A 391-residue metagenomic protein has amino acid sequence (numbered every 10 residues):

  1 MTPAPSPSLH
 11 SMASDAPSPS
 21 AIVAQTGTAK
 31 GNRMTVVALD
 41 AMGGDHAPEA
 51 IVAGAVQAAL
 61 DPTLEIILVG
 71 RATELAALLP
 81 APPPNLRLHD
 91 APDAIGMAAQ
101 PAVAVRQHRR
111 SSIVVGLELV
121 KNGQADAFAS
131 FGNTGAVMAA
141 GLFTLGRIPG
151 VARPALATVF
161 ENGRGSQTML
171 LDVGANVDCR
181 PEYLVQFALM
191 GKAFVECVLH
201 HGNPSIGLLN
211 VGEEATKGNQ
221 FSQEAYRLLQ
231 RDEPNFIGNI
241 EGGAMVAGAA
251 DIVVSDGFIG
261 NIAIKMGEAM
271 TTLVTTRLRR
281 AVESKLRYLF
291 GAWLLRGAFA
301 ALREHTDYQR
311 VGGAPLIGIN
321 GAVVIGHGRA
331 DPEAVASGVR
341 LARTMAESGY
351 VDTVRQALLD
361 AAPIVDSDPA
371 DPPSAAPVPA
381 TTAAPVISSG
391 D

Functional and structural regions predicted by a protein language model:
M1-S11, A375-D391: Long, low-complexity, intrinsically disordered segments
T2-P3, I22-E74: N-terminal phosphate-binding or glycine-rich loops at protein starts, especially the Walker A/P-loop of NTPases
V37-E49, A175-V185, I325-P332: Short, glycine-rich nucleotide/cofactor-binding loops
E49-A50, P62-T73, V177-G242, D251: Glycine-rich phosphate/diphosphate-binding loop of Rossmann-like nucleotide-binding domains
P82-A125: Phosphate/nucleotide-donor binding subsite
L119-M138, K217, S222-L228, D232-R303: Glycine-rich phosphate-binding loop
L142-S166, L170, I252-V253, G257-P369: Glycine-rich phosphate/nucleotide-binding loop
